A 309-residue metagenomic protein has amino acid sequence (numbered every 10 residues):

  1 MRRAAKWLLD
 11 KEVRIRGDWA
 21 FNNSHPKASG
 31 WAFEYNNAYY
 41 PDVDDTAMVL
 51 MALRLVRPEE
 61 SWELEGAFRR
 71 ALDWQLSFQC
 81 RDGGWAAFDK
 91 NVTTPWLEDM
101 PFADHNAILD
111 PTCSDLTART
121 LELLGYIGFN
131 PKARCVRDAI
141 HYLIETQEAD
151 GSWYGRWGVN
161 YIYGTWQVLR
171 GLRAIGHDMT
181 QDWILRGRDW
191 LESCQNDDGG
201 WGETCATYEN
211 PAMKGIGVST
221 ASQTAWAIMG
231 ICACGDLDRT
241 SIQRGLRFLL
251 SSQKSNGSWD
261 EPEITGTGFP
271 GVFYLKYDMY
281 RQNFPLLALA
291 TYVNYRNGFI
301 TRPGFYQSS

Functional and structural regions predicted by a protein language model:
M1-S309: Preference for long, amphipathic alpha-helical scaffolds in soluble/luminal domains and all-alpha bundles
